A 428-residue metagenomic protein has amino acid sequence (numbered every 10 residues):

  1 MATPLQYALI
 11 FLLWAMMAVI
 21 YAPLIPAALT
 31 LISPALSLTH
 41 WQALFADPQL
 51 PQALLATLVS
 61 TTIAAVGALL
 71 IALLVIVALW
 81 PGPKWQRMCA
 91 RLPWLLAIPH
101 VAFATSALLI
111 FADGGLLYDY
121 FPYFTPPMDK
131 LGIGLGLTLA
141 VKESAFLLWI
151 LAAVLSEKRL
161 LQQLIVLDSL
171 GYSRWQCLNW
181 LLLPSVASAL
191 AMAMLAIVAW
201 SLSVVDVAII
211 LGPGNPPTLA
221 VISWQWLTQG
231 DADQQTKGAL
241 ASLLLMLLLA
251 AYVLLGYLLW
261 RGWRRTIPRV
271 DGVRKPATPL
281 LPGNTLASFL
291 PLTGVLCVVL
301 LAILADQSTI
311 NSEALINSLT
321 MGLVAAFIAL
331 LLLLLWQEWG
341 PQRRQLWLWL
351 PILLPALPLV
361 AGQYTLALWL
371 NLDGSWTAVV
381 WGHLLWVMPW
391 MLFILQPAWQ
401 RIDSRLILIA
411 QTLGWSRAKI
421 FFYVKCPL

Functional and structural regions predicted by a protein language model:
A2-A35, A46-S156, A189-V205, G212 (+3 more regions): Membrane-water interface segments at the C-terminal ends of transmembrane alpha-helices in multi-pass inner-membrane
L54, W94, Q163-L170, G238 (+3 more regions): Short hydrophobic faces within alpha-helices
S156-L161, I165-V186, L408-L428: Short helix-to-coil transition segments within interhelical loops that connect adjacent transmembrane helices
K158-L161, L258-T266, I402-R405: Membrane-interface capping segments at transmembrane-helix boundaries
V204-D233: Glycine-rich helix-loop "coupling/hinge" segments at transmembrane-helix boundaries in multipass transporters
W226-L243, L247: Helix-loop-helix hairpin linking two adjacent transmembrane segments in secondary transporters
L259-S288: Flexible interhelical linker loops that connect adjacent transmembrane helices in multi-pass membrane transporters
